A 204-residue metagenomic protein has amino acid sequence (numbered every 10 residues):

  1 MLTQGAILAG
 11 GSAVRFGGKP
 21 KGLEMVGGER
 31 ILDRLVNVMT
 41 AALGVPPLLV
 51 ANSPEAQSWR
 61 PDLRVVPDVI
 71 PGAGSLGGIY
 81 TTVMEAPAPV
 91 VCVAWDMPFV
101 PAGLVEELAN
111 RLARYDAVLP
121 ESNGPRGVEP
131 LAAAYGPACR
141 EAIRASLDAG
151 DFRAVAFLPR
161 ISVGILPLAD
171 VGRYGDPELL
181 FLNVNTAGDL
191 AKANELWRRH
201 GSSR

Functional and structural regions predicted by a protein language model:
L2-D151, R160-E178, E195-G201: Nucleotide and nucleotide-moiety/phosphate-recognizing core
A154-F157, R204: Short glycine-rich, low-complexity/disordered patches
F157-R160, T186, K192: A short, conserved alpha-helix in the catalytic core of glycosyltransferases
